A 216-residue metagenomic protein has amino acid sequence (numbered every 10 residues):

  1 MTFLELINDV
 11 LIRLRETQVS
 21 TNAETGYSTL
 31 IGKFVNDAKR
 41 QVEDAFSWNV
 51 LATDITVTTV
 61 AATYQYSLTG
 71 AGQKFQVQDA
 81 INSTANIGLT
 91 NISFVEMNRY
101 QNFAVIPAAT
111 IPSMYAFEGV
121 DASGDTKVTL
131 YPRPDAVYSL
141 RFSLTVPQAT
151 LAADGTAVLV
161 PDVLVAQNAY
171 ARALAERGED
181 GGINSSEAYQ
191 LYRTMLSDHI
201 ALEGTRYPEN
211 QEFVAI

Functional and structural regions predicted by a protein language model:
M1-I216: Glycine-enriched, solvent-exposed interface loops adjoining structured elements
